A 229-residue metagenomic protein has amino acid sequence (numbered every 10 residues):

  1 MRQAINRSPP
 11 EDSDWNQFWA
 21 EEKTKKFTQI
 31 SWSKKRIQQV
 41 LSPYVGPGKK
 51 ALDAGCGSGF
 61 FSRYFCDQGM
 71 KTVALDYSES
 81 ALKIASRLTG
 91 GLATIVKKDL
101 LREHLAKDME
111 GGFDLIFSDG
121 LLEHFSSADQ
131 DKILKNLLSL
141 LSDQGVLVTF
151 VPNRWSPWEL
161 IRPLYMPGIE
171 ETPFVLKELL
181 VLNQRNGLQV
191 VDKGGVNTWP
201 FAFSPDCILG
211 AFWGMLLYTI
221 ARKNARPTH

Functional and structural regions predicted by a protein language model:
M1-G111, L115, L134: Conserved N-terminal segment of class I S-adenosyl-L-methionine
R102, E123, S156, T198: Active-site micro-motifs of SAM-dependent methyltransferase domains
S118-L121: A short beta-strand submotif of the Rossmann-like class I SAM-dependent methyltransferase core that lines
D131-D143: A short glycine-rich, Lys/Arg-flanked "PGG" loop and its adjoining helix->strand segment in the class I
L147-V148, R162-P163, V181, V190-H229: A C-terminal cap/extension of S-adenosyl-L-methionine-dependent methyltransferases that defines the acceptor-substrate
F150-E170: Short, glycine-/aromatic-enriched active-site segment of Class I SAM-dependent methyltransferases
E171-G187: Short alpha-helix
